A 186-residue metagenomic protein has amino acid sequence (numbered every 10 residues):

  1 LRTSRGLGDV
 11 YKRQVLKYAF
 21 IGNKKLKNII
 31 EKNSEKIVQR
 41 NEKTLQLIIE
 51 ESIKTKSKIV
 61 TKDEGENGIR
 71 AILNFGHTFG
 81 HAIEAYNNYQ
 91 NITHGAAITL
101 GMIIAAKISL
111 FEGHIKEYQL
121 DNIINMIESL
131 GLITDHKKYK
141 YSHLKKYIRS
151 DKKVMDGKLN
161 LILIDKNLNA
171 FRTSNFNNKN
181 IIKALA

Functional and structural regions predicted by a protein language model:
L1-L7, Y11: Single conserved hydrophobic/aromatic residue that forms the stacking wall/gate of nucleotide- or nucleobase-binding
L7, I69, D156-K158: A structure-centric signal for secondary-structure junctions around beta-strands
V10-Y11, V15, I49, I59-V60 (+1 more regions): Hydrophobic aliphatic residue packing
R13-L16, H114-A186: C-terminal charged capping/lid subdomain of soluble metabolic enzymes
N28-S142: Active-site segments that bind and position negatively charged phosphate/pyrophosphate groups
